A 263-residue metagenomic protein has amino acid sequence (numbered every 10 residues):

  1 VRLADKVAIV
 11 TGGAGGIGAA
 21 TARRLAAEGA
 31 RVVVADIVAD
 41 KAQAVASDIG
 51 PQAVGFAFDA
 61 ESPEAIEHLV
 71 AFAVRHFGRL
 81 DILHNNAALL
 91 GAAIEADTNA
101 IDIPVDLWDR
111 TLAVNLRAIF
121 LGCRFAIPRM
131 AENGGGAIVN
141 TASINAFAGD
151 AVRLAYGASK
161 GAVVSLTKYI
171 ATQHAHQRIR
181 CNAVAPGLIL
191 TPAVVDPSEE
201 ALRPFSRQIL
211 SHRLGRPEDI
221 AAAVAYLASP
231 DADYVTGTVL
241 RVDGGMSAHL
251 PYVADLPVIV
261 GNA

Functional and structural regions predicted by a protein language model:
R2, R213-V242, S247: C-terminal substrate-recognition "lid" of short-chain dehydrogenase/reductases
L3-V33, I170: Canonical Rossmann dinucleotide-binding motif of NAD(H)/NADP(H)-dependent dehydrogenases/reductases, specifically
A39-D40, A57-L69, V105, E218-D219: The beta1-alpha1 cofactor-binding region of Rossmann-like NAD(H)/NADP(H)-dependent oxidoreductases
I94-A100, P104-D109, F205: Substrate-binding pocket helix/loop in short-chain dehydrogenase/reductase
C123, S159, T167: Active-site helix of classical SDR
P128, T172-H176, D233: Alpha-helical segment proximal to the catalytic Tyr-Lys
S143: Residue(s) in the substrate-gating loop at a strand-loop-helix junction that position the organic substrate next
